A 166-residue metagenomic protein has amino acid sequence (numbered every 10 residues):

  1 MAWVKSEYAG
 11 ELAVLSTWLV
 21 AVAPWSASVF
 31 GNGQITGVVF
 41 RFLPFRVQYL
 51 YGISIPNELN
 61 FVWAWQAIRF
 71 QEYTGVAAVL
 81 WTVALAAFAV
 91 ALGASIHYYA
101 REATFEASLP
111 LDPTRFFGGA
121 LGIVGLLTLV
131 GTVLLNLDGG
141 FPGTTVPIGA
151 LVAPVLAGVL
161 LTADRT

Functional and structural regions predicted by a protein language model:
M1-A2, F105: Cytosolic juxtamembrane amphipathic/interface segments immediately preceding and feeding into a transmembrane helix
V4-G37: N-terminal signal-anchor transmembrane alpha helix
K5-Y8, Q66-V79, P110: Membrane-interfacial loop-to-transmembrane-helix junctions in polytopic alpha-helical membrane proteins
E11, A23-S26, I96-A103, V159-R165: Structural signal for the C-terminal ends of transmembrane alpha-helices and the immediately following loop
A13-V20, A89-A91, A150-L161: Hydrophobic cores of alpha-helical transmembrane segments in multi-pass inner/ER membrane proteins, independent
W25-V76: Long, glycine/tryptophan/cysteine-rich extracytoplasmic
E72-A100, I123-L127: Hydrophobic alpha-helical transmembrane segments
E106-T166: Alpha-helical transmembrane segments of multi-pass integral membrane proteins, characterized by long hydrophobic
